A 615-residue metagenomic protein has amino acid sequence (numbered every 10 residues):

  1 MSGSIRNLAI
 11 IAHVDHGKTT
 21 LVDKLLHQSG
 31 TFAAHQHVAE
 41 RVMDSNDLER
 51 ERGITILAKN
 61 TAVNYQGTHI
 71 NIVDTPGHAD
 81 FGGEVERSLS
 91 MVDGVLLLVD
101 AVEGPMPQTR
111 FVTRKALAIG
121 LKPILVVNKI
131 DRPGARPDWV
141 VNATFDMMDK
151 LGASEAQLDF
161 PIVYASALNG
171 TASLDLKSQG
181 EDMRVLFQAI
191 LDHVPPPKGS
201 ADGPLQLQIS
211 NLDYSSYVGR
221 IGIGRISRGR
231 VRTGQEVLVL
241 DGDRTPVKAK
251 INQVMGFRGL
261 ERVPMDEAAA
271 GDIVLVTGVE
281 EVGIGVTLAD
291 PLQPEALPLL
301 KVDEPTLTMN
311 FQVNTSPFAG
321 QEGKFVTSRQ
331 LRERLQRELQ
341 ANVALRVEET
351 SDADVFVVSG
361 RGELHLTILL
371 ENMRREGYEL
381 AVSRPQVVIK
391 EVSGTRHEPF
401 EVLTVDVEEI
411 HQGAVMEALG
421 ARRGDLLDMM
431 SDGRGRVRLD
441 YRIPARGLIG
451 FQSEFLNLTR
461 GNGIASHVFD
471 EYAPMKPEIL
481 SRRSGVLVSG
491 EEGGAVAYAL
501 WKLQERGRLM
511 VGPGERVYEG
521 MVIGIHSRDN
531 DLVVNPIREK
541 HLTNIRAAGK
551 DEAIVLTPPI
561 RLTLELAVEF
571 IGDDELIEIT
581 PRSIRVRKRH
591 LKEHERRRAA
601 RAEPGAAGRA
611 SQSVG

Functional and structural regions predicted by a protein language model:
M1-V99, E103-P105, A143, L212-S215: P-loop NTPase switch module centered on the Walker A-proximal segment
G3-A9, V14-G17, P105-R114, G120-K122 (+13 more regions): Conserved structured catalytic cores and adjacent interaction surfaces of nucleotide-binding/hydrolyzing enzymes
T31-A58, F81, M147-F160, L191-L205 (+13 more regions): Active-site phosphate-binding and catalytic loops of NTP-dependent enzymes
K122, R132-D192: Canonical P-loop GTPase G-domain recognition
Q206-M309, A319-Q321, S484, G493-T543 (+2 more regions): Conserved nucleotide-binding/hydrolysis modules and their immediate coupling elements across P-loop/ASCE NTPase motors
F257, R262-M265, H397, I443 (+2 more regions): Long insertion/accessory domains within large nucleic-acid-processing enzymes
E304-E322, T395-V407: Short glycine-/aliphatic-rich beta-strand segments at the starts of folded cytosolic domains
S316-Q340, A553, T557-P559: A short, contiguous, amphipathic alpha-helix enriched in charged residues
